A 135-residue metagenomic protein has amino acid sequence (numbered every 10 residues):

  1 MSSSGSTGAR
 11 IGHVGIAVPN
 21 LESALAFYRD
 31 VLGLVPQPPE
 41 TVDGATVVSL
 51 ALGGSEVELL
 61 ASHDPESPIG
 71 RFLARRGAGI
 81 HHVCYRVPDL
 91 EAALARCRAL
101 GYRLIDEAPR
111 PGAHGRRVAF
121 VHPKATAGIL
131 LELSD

Functional and structural regions predicted by a protein language model:
M1-E22, A78-V87, D135: N-terminal beta-strand motif that seeds the catalytic metal site of vicinal oxygen chelate
M1-T7, V48-S49, Y85, L94-D135: Vicinal oxygen chelate
G5, H13, L34-V35, L130: Extended macromolecule-engaging scaffold surfaces, prototypically the DNA polymerase sliding clamp/PCNA/9-1-1 ring
S23, D89-L94: Short, conserved charged micro-motifs
A24-R29, C97: Conserved active-site tyrosine of GNAT-family acetyltransferases
D30-P36, L100-L104: Conserved acetyl-CoA-binding loop of GNAT-fold acetyltransferases
V35-A74, H114-D135: Conserved short beta-strand elements that form part of the metal-binding/catalytic scaffold of enzyme active sites
P65-I69, G77-H82, V87, C97 (+1 more regions): Charged surface patches that recognize polyanionic ligands
